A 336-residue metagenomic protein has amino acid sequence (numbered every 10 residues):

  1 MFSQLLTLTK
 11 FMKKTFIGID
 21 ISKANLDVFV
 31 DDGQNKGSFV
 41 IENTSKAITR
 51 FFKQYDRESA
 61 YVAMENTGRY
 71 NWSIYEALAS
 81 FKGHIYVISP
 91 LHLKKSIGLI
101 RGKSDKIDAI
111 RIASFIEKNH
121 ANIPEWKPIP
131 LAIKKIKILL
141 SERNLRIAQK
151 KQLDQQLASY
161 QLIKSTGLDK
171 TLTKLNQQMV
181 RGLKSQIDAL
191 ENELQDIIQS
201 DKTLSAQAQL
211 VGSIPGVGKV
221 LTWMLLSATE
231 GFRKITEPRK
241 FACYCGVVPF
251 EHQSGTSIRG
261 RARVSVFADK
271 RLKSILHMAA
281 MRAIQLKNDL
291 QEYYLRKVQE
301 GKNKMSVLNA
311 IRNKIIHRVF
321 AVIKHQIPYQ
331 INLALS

Functional and structural regions predicted by a protein language model:
M1-T171, G182: Phosphate- and other anionic-substrate recognition elements at nucleic-acid/protein interfaces
D108, I112, R146, L276 (+2 more regions): A residue-level signal for conserved active-site and pocket-lining positions in enzyme catalytic cores
N119-P124, L153, I187, E230-K234 (+2 more regions): Short helix-capping/linker segments at secondary-structure and domain boundaries
E125-K137, S165-L168, G260-R263, E292-N309: Short, solvent-exposed helix-loop connector elements
Q161-V220, T229, I284-K287: Helix-hairpin-helix/helix-loop-helix acidic hairpins
L210-S213, K219, W223-E300, K304: Phosphate-backbone recognition surface of nucleic-acid-processing proteins
T256-S257, Y294-S336: Low-complexity, acidic/Ser/Thr- and charged residue-rich accessory regions of DNA metabolism proteins
